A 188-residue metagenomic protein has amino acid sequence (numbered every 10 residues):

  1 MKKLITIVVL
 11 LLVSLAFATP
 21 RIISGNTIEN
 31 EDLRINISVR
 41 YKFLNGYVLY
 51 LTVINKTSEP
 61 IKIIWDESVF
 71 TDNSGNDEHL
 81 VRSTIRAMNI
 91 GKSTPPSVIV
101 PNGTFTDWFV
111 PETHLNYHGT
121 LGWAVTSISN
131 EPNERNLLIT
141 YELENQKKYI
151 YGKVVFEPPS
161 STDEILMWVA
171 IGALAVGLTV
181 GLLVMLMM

Functional and structural regions predicted by a protein language model:
K2-L10: Sec-dependent signal peptide recognition, specifically the positively charged N-region followed immediately by
V9-A18: Hydrophobic h-region of N-terminal signal peptides that target proteins for export in Gram-negative bacteria
T19-G46, K56: Low-complexity, acidic Ser/Thr/Pro/Gly-rich terminal tails and inter-domain linkers that flank the onset of structured
L33-S38, I90-P95, L121-W123: Short structured motifs
Y50-I54: Short edge beta-strand/loop segments characteristic of extracellular beta-sandwich folds
K56-F105, E112-T113: The feature marks short-to-medium sequence segments in extracytoplasmic or secretory-pathway proteins
W108, E112-S161: Terminal connector regions
D163-M187: Hydrophobic alpha-helical membrane-anchor/signal-helix detector
